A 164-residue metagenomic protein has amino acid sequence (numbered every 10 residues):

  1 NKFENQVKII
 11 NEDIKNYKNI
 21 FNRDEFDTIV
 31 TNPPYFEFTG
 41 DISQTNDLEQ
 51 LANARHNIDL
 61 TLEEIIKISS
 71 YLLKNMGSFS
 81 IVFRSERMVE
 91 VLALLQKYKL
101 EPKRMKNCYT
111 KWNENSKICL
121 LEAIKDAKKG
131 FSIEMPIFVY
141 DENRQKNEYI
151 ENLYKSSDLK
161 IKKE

Functional and structural regions predicted by a protein language model:
N1, T31-F36: Amphipathic alpha-helical repeat scaffolds
N1-N5, K97-L100: Short helix-capping segments at alpha-helix termini
K2-N19: Conserved SAM-binding strand-loop segment of SAM-dependent methyltransferases
N16-I29, E37: A short acidic, Gly/Pro-enriched loop at the edge of an enzyme's catalytic core that lines a small-molecule cofactor
N32, I65, A123: Residue-level signal for inorganic ion chemistry
Y35-E64: Mobile active-site "lid"/loop adjacent to the S-adenosyl-L-methionine
I58-S116, L120: Conserved Class I SAM-dependent methyltransferase catalytic core
S116-E164: SAM/dcSAM-binding transferase cores
